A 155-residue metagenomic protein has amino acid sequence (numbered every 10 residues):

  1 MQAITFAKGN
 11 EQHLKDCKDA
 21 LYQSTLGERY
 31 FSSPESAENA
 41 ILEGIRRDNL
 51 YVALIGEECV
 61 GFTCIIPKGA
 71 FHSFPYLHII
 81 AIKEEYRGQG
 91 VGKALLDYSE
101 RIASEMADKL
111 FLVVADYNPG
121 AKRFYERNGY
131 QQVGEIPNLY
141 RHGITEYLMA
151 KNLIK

Functional and structural regions predicted by a protein language model:
I4, K8-E85, L96-Y98, I102: Acetyl-CoA-dependent GNAT
S36, N118, Y140: Positions that flank functional sites
E58, I79, K83-D97, A115-R123 (+1 more regions): Conserved glycine-rich acetyl-CoA-binding loop
H72, P119-G120, H142: Generic structural signal for helix capping and beta-alpha/helix-loop junctions
H72-F74, K109, E146: A generic structural signal for beta-strand entry/edge sites
L96, A103-V113: Conserved GNAT acetyl-CoA-binding A-motif
F111-A115, E126-L148: Conserved catalytic-core motifs of GNAT/GCN5-like acyltransferases
N152-K155: Generic C-terminal helix-cap and adjacent flexible tail
